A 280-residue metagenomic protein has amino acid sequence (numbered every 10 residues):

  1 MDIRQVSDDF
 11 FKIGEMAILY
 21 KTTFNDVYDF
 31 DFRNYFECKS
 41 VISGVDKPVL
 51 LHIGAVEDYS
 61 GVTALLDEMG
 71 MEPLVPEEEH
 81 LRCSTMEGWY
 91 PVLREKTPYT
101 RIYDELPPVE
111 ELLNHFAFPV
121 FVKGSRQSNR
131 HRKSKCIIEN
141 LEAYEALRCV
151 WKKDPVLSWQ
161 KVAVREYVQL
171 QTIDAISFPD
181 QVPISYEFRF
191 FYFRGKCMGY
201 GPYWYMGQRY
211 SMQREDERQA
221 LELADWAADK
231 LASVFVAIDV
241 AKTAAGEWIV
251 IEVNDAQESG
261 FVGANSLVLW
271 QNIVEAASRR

Functional and structural regions predicted by a protein language model:
R4-F10, M16, D29, Y35-G44 (+4 more regions): Active-site nucleotide/adenylate-binding loops and adjacent lid/helix of ATP-dependent enzymes
V49-A55: N-terminal low-complexity or amphipathic/hydrophobic leaders
E187-R189, D239: Short, surface-exposed charged micro-motifs
Y192-K196, A244-G246: Short acidic-glycine loop/turn motifs at beta-strand connectors
K196, Y200-Y205, V253-Q257: Short beta->alpha transition motifs characteristic of CBS
R218, K242-R280: C-terminal active-site "lid" helix and adjoining low-complexity regulatory extension at the edge of ATP-using catalytic
A224-W226, F235: A conserved acidic, glycine/proline-rich C-terminal tail/linker
S233-A245: A short glycine-rich, hydrophobically flanked beta-strand micro-motif that places a catalytic Asp/Glu for divalent metal
